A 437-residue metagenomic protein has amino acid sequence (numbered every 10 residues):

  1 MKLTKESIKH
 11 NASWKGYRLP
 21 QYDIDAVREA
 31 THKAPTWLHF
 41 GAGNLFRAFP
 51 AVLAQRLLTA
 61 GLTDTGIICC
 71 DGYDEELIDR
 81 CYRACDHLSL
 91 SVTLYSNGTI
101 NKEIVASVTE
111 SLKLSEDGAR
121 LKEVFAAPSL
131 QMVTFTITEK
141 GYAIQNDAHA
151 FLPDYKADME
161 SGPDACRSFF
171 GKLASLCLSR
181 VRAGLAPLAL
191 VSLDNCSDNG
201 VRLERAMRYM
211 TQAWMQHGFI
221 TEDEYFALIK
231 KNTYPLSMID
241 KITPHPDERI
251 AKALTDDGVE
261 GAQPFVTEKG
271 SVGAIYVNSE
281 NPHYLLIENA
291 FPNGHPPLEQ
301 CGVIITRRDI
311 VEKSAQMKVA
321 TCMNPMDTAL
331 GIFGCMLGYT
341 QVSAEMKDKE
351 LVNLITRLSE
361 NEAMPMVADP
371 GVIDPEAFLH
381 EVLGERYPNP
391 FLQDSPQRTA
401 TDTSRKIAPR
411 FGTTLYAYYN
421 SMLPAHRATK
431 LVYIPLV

Functional and structural regions predicted by a protein language model:
M1-V437: Substrate/ligand-engaging "lid" and interaction regions
